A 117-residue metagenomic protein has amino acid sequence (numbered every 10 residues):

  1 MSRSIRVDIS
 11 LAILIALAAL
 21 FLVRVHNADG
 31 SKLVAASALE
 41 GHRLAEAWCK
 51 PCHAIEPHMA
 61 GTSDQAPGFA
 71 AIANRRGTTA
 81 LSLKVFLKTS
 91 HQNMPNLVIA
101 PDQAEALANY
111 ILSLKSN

Functional and structural regions predicted by a protein language model:
S2-A12: Bacterial N-terminal signal peptides that target proteins for export
A12-L20: Bacterial N-terminal signal peptides
L20-L44: Electrostatic cytochrome c docking/interface patches
A36, E40-H42, P57-K84: Gly/Gly-Pro-rich "capping" loops immediately C-terminal to redox-active cysteine motifs in periplasmic/lumenal
G41, E46-E56, L107: The canonical Cys-X-X-Cys-His
L44, S116-N117: Short sequence/structural segments immediately N-terminal
P57, K115-S116: Activation segment of ePK-like protein kinases, specifically the conserved APE
S63-G68, I72, K84-L114: Axial heme c-ligation environment in periplasmic c-type cytochrome domains
